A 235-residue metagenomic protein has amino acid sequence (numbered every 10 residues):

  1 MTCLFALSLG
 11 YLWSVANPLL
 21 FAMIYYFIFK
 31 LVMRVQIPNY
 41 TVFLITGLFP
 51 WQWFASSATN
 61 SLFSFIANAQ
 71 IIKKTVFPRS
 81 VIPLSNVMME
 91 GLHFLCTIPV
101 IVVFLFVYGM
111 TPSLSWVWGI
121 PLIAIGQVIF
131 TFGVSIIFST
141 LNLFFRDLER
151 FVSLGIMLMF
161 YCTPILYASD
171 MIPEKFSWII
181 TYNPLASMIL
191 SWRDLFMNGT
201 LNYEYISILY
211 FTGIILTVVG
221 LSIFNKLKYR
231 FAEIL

Functional and structural regions predicted by a protein language model:
M1-L235: Hydrophobic transmembrane alpha-helices and immediately adjacent juxtamembrane helices of multi-pass inner-membrane
